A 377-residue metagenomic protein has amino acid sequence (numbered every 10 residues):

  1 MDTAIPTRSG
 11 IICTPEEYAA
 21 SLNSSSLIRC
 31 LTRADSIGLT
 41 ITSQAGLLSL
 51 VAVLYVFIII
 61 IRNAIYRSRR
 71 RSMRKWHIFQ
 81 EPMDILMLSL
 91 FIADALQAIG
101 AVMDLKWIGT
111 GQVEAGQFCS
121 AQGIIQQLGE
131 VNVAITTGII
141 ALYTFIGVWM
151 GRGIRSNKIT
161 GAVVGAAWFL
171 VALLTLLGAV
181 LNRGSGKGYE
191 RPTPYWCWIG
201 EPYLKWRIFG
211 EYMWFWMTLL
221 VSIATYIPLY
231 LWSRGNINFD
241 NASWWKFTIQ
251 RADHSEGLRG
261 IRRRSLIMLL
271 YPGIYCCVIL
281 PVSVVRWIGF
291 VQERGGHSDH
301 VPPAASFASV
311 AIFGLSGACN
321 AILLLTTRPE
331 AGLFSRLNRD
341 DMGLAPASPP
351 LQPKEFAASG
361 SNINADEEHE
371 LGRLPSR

Functional and structural regions predicted by a protein language model:
M1-L31, G186-C197, Q292-P302: Extracellular/lumenal N-termini and interhelical loops of multi-pass eukaryotic membrane proteins
I37-S72, L142: First transmembrane helix
I58-Y66, A224-N241, I288, A318-G343: Transmembrane-helix exit/juxtamembrane "anchor" motif
K75-L86, F91, G235-V282: Intracellular effector-coupling site of seven-transmembrane GPCRs, centered on the ICL3-to-TM6 transition
K106-A121, V284-S316: Extracellular loop architecture of rhodopsin-family
E130-G165: Class A GPCR helix-loop hinge within the 7TM core
L177-G184, P192-I237: Extracellular-loop-to-transmembrane junctions of the mid-late helices
R263-R286, V301-G360: Seventh transmembrane helix
